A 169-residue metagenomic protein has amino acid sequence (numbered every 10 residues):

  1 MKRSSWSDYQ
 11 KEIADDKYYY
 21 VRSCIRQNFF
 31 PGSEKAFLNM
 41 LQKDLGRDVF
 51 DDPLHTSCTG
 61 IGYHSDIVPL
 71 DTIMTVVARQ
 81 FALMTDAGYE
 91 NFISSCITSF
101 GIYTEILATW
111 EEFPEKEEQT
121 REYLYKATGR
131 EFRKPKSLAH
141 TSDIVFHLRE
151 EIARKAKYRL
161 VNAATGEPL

Functional and structural regions predicted by a protein language model:
M1-L169: Iron-sulfur cluster-binding electron-transfer modules in prokaryotic oxidoreductases
